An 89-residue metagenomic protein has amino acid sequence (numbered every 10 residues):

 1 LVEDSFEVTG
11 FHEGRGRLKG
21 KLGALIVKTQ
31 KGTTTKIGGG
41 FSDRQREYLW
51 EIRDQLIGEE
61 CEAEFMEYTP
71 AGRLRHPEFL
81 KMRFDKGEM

Functional and structural regions predicted by a protein language model:
L1-R73, P77-K86: Nucleic-acid 5′ end/cap handling module spanning
